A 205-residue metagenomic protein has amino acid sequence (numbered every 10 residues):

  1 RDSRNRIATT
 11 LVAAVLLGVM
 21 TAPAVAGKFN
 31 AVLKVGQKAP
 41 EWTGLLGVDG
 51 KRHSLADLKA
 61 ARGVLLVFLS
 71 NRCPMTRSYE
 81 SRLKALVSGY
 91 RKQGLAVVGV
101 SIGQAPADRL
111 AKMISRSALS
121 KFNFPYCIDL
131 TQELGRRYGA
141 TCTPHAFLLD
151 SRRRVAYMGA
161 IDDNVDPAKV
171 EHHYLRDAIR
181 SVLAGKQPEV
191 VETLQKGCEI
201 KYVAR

Functional and structural regions predicted by a protein language model:
R1-N5: N-terminal secretory signal peptides that target proteins for export/translocation
T9-M20: Bacterial N-terminal signal peptides
P23-E41: N-proximal helix/coil linker or "cap" segments that precede and/or mark the start of modular domains
W42-V64: A short beta-strand-turn-helix
A56-R77, I179: Short active-site neighborhood of thiol/selenol oxidoreductases, capturing the structured segment around
R77-S120, L130-R137: Structural microenvironment flanking redox-active thiols in thiol-disulfide oxidoreductases
I114-M158: Short, internal strand/loop/helix patches that form the active-site neighborhood or redox-interaction surface
L148-R205: Thiol-/selenol-based redox modules, centered on thioredoxin-like and closely related oxidoreductase domains
